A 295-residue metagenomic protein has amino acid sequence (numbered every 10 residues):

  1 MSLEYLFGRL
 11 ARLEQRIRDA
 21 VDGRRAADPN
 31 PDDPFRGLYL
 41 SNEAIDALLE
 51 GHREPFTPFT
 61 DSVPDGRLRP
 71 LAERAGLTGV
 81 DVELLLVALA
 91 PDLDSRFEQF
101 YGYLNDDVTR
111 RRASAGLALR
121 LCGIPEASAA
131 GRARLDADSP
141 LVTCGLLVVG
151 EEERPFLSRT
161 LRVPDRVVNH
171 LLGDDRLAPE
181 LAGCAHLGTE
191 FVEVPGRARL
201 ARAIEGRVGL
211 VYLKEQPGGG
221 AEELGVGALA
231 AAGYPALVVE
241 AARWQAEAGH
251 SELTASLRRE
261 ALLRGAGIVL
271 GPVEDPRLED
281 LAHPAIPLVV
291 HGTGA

Functional and structural regions predicted by a protein language model:
M1-G294: Intrinsically disordered, low-complexity N-terminal extensions of AAA+/P-loop NTPases that precede the structured
